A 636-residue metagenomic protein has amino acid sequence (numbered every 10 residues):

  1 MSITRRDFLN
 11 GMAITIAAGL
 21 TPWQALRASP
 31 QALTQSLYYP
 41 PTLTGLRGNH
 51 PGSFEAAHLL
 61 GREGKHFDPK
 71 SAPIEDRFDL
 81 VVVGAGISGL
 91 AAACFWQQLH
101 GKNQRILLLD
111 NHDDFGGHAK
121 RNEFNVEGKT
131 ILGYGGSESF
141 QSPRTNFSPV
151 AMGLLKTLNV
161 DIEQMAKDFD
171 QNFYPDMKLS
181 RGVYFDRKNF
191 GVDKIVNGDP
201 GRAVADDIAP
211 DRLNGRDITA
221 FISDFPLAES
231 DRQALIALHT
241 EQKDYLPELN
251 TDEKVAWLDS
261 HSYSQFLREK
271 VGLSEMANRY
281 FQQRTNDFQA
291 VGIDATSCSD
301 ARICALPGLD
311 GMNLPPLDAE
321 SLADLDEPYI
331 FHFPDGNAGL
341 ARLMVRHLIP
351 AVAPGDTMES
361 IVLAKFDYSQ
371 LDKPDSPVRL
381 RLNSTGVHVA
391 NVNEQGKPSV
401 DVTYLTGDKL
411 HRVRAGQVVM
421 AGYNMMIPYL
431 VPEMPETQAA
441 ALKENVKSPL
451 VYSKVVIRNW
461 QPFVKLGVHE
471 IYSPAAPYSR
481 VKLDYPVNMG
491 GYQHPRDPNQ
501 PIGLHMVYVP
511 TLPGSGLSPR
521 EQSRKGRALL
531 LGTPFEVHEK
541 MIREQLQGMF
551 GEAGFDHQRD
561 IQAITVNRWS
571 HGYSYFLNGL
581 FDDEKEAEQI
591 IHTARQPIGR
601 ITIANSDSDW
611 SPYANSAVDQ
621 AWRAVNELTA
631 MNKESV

Functional and structural regions predicted by a protein language model:
S2-D79, Q98-N103: Extreme N-terminal leader/targeting segments of oxidoreductases
L33-P69, E123, K188-N189, D193-I195 (+3 more regions): Conserved flavin/dinucleotide-binding core of flavoenzymes
L59, H66-Y245, T251-K254: N-terminal glycine-rich phosphate/pyrophosphate-binding loop and immediately adjacent elements
V81-A91, L109-H112, Q417-N424, K454 (+3 more regions): Conserved beta-strand->loop/alpha-helix structural units within folded catalytic cores of enzymes with alpha/beta
A92-C94, G117-F124, M152, D318 (+4 more regions): Short, solvent-exposed loop/turn and secondary-structure capping segments
P226-S384, Q395-K397: Active-site/ligand-binding neighborhood in enzyme catalytic cores
P374, V378, L382-S515: Mid-domain catalytic core of redox enzymes that form a hydrophobic substrate pocket/lid adjacent to a catalytic redox
